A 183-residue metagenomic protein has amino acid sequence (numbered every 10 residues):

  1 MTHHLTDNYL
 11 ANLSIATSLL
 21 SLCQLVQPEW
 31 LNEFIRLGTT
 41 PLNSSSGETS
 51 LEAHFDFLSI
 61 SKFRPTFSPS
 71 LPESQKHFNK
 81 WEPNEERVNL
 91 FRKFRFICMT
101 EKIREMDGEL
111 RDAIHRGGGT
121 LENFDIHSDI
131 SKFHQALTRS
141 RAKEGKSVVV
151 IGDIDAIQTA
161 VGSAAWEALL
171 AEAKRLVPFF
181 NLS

Functional and structural regions predicted by a protein language model:
M1-R64, K102-S183: BRCT (BRCA1 C-terminal) domain core and associated BRCT-interaction motifs
S44-R92: A conserved helix-loop-strand patch within extracytoplasmic ligand-binding domains of the periplasmic binding
R92-F94, G145-K146: Short coil/turn segments at beta-strand junctions that form active-site/ligand-binding loops
F94-K102: Conserved short N-terminal element of RNA/RNP-binding modules in eukaryotic RBPs
